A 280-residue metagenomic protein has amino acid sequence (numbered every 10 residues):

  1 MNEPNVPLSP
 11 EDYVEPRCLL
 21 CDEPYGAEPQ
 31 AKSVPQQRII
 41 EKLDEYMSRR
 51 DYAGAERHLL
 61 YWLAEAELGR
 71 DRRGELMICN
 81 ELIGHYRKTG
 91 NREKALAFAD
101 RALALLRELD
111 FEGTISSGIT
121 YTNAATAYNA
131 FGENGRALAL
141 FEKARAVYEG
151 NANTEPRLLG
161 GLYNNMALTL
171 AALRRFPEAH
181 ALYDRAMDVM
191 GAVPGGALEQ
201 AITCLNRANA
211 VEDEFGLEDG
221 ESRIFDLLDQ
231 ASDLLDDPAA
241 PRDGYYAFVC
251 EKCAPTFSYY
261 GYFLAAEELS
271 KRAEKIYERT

Functional and structural regions predicted by a protein language model:
P29-Q30, L68-D71, E108-E112, G150-T154 (+3 more regions): Short coil/turn linkers that connect adjacent helices within long alpha-helical scaffolds, especially alpha-solenoid
K32-G69, G84-K88: Alpha-helical segment of the N-proximal tetratricopeptide repeat
P35, A55, L68, E75 (+8 more regions): Residues that mark the junctions of alpha-helical repeat units in TPR/alpha-solenoid scaffolds
Q37-S48, G74-K88, I115-A130, R157-A172 (+2 more regions): Conserved alpha-helical positions within TPR/SEL1-like repeat arrays
Y52, R72, R92, N134 (+3 more regions): TPR-repeat structural position
L60-E65, R101-E108, K143-G150, D184-A192 (+2 more regions): Amphipathic alpha-helical segments of tetratricopeptide repeats
D110, A152, P194, A208 (+4 more regions): Short coil/turn linking the two alpha-helices of tandem helical-hairpin repeats
